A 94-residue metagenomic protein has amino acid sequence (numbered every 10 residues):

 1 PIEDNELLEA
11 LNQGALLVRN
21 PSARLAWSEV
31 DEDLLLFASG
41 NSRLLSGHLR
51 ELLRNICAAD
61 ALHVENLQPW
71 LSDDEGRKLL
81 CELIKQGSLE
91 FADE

Functional and structural regions predicted by a protein language model:
P1-C57, C81, A92-E94: Acidic, low-complexity/disordered tracts enriched in E/D and polar residues
G47-E51, E65, D74, K78: Generic alpha-helical secondary structure signal
L52-L71: Short acidic, hydrophobic short linear motifs in intrinsically disordered regions
W70-K85: Short amphipathic alpha-helical interaction segments
